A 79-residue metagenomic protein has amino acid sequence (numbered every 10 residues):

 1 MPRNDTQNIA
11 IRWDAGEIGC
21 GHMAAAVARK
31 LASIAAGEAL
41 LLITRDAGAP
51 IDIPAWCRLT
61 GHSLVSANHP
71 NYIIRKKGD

Functional and structural regions predicted by a protein language model:
M1-D79: Domain-level signature for proteins that mediate thiol-based redox and metal-cofactor handling
